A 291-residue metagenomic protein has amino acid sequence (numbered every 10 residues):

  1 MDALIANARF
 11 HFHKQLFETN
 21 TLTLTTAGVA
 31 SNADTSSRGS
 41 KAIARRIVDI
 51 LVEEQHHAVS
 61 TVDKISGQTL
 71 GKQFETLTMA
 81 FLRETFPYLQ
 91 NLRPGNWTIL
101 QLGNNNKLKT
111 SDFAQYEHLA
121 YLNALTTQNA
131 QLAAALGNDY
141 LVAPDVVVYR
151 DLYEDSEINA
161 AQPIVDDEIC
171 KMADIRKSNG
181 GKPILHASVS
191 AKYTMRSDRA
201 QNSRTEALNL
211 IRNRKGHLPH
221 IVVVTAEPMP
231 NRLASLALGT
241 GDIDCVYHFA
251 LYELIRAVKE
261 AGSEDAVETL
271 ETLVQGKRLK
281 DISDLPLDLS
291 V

Functional and structural regions predicted by a protein language model:
M1-K72, T76-W97, N213-V291: C-terminal tail/extension regions appended to the core domain(s) of diverse proteins
H57-I164: Acidic-basic catalytic patches of nuclease active cores, encompassing PD-(D/E)XK and other metal-cofactor nuclease
T69, Q73, L77, L141 (+3 more regions): Short, well-structured alpha-helical interface segments that form or flank functional binding sites
V146, A187-A191: Conserved catalytic cores of phosphodiester-cleaving nucleases, focusing on short active-site segments
R150-A187: Active-site beta-strand-loop-beta-strand hairpin of nuclease catalytic cores that positions key catalytic residues
R150-L152, K192-M195, T225-P228: Short, flexible loop/turn elements at secondary-structure junctions
S156-A161, T194-E206, H217, N231-A234: Active-site-adjacent loop/helix micro-motif of nuclease/hydrolase catalytic cores
A207-N213: Hydrophobic alpha-helical bundle architecture
